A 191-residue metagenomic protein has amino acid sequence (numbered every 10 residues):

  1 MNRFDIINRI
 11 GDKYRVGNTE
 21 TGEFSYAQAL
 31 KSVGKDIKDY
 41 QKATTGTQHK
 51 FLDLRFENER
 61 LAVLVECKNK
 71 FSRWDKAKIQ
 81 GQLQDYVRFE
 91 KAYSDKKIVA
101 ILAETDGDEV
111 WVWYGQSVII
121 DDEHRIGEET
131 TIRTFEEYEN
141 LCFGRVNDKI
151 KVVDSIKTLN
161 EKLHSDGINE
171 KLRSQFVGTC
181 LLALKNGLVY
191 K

Functional and structural regions predicted by a protein language model:
M1-T45, E57: Acidic-basic catalytic patches of nuclease active cores, encompassing PD-(D/E)XK and other metal-cofactor nuclease
Q48-H49, V63, W111-V112, E128-T131 (+1 more regions): N-terminal nucleotide-handling cores and adjacent loading/scaffold lobes of large enzymes and macromolecular assemblies
K50-F51, K97: Short, surface-exposed coil-to-beta transition loops
L52-L64: Active-site beta-strand-loop-beta-strand hairpin of nuclease catalytic cores that positions key catalytic residues
K68, S72-D121: Nucleic-acid nuclease catalytic cores
K78-Q84, T130-R133, F143: A general alpha-helical scaffold signature found inside nucleotide-binding enzyme cores
T134-K191: Non-catalytic nucleic-acid substrate-recognition regions in nucleic-acid-modifying enzymes
